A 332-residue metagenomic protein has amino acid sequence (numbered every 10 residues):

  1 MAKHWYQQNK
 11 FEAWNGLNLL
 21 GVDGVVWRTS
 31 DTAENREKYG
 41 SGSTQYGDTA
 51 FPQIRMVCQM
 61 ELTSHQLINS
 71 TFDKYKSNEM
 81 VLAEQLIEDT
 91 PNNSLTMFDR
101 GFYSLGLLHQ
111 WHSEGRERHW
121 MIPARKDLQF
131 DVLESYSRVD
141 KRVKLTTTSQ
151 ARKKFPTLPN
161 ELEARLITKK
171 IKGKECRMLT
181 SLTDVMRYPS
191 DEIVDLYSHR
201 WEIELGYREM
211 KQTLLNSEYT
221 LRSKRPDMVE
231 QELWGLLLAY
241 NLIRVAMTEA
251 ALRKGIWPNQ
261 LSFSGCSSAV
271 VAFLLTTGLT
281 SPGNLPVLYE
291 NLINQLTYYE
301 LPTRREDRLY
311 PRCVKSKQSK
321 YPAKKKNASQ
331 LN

Functional and structural regions predicted by a protein language model:
M1, K10-N18, V22-K38, S43-N332: Single, function-defining residue in the core of a domain
Y6: Glycine/small-residue-rich loop that forms an oxyanion/phosphate-binding "nest" at active or ligand-binding sites
